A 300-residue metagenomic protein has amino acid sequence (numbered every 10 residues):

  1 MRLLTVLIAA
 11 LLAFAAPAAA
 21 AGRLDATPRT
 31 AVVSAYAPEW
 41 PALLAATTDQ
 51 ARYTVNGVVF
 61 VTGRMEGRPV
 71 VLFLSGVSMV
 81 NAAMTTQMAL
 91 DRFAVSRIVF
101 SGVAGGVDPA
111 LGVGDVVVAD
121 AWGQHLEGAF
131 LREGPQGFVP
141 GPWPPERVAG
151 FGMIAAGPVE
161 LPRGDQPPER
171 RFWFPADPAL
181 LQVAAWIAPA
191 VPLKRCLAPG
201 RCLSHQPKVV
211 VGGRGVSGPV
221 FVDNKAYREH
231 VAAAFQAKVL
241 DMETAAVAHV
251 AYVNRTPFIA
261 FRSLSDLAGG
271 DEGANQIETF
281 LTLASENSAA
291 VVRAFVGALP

Functional and structural regions predicted by a protein language model:
T5-A15: Bacterial N-terminal signal peptides
P17-A20: Sec/Tat signal peptide C-region and signal peptidase I cleavage site
G22-R29, T54-P300: Glycine-rich phosphate- or other oxyanion-binding loops that anchor nucleotides, phosphorylated ligands
T27-T47, R64, P69: Short, conserved "active-site rim" segments that organize catalytic pockets and cofactor/ligand binding
Q50-R52: N-terminal/domain-start segments enriched in small and hydrophobic, helix-friendly residues, covering either
